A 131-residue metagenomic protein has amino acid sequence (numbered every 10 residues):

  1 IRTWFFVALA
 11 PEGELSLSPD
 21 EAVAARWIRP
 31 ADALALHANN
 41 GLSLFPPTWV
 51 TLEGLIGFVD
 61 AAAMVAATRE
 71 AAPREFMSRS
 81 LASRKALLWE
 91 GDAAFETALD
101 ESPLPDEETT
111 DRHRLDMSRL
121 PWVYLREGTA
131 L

Functional and structural regions predicted by a protein language model:
I1-E14, T48-G54, A71-M77: Active-site segment of metal-dependent pyrophosphate-handling enzymes, primarily the Nudix hydrolase catalytic core
R2, E21-A24, F76, S83: A generic structural signal for well-ordered coil/turn residues at beta-strand boundaries that shape enzyme active-site
W4-A10, S16-L42: NUDIX/MutT-family hydrolases
L34, E53-I56: Non-transmembrane alpha-helical segments in soluble domains of secreted/periplasmic/extracellular proteins
L55, D60-L131: Core RNA-modification/binding signature centered on pseudouridine synthases
